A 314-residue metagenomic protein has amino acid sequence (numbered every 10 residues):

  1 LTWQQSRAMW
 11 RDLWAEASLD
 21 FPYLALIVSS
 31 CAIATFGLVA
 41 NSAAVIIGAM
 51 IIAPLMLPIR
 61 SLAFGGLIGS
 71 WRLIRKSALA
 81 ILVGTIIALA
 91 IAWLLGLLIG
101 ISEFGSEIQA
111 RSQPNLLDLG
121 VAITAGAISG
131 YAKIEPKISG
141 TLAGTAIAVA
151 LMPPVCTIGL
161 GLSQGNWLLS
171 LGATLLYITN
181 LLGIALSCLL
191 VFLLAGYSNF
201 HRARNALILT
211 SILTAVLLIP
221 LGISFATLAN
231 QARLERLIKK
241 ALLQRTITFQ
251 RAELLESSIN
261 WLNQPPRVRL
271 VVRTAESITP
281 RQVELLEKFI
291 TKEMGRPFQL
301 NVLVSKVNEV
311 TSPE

Functional and structural regions predicted by a protein language model:
L1-G126, K137: Alpha-helical transmembrane segments and their membrane-interface boundaries that form or gate the permeation pathway
L82-A92, A146-I158, T210-L218: Small-residue-rich segments of transmembrane alpha-helices in multi-pass membrane proteins, especially helix faces
G144, A148-A195: Membrane-embedded alpha-helical segments of integral membrane proteins
R204-N230: Internal/C-terminal transmembrane anchor helices
A229-T248: Alpha-helical transmembrane signal-anchor/signal-peptide segments
F249-I278: Short edge beta-strands and adjacent turn/loop segments
R281-K292: Short amphipathic alpha-helices in soluble, non-transmembrane regions that often serve as interface/regulatory elements
T291-E314: A short amphipathic beta-strand at an alpha->beta junction
